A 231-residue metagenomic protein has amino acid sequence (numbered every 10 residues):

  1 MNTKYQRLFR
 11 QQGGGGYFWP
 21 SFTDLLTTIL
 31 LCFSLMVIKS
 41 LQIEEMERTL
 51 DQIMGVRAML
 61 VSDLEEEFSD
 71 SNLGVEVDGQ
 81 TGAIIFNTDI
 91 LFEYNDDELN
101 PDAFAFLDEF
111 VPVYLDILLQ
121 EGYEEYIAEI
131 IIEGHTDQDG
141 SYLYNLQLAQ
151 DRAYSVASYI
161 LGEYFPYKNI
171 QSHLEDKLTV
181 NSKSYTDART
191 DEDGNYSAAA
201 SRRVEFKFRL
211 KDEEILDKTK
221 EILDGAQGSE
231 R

Functional and structural regions predicted by a protein language model:
M1-R57: Short terminal targeting/anchoring segments
N2, V37-N95, A105, E214-R231: Juxtamembrane linker/hinge segments adjacent to a transmembrane helix in small membrane proteins
M54, D97-D108, L143, Q147-D151: Soluble non-cytosolic domains of exported or imported proteins
R57, L107-P112, A153-S158: Well-ordered, non-membrane alpha-helical segments in soluble/globular domains
D63-L64, V77, F92, D96-I131 (+3 more regions): Periplasmic peptidoglycan-binding/anchoring modules of Gram-negative envelope and division proteins
G74-V75, L119-E124, I170-Q171, Y196: Surface-exposed acidic, glycine-flexible loop patches that form ligand/cofactor-binding and adhesion interfaces
Q80-G82, F86-T88, N95, Y126-A128 (+2 more regions): Envelope-exposed proteins and targeting segments
E133-E213: Periplasmic OmpA-like peptidoglycan-binding domain that tethers envelope proteins to the cell wall
